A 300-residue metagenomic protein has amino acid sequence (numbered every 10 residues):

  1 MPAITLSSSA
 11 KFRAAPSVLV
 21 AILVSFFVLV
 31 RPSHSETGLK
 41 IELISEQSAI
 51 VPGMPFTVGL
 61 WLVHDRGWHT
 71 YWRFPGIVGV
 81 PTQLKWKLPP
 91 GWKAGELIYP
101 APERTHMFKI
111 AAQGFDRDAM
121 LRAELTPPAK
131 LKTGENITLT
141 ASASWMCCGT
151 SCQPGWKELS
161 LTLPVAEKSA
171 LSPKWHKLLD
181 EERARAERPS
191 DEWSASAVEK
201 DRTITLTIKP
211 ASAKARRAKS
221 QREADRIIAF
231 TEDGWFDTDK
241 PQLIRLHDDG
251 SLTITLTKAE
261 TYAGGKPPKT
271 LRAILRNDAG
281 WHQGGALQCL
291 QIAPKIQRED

Functional and structural regions predicted by a protein language model:
M1, L19, M54-P55: Generic hydrophobic alpha-helical membrane-segment signal
M1-F12: N-terminal secretory signal peptides that target proteins for export/translocation
A3, A21, K40-L43: Generic short N-terminal amphipathic or hydrophobic helices
S9, S25, E182-R183: Residue-level detector of alpha-helical transmembrane segments in integral membrane proteins
P16-V28: Bacterial N-terminal signal peptides
P32-D300: Extracellular/lumen-exposed scaffold segments
